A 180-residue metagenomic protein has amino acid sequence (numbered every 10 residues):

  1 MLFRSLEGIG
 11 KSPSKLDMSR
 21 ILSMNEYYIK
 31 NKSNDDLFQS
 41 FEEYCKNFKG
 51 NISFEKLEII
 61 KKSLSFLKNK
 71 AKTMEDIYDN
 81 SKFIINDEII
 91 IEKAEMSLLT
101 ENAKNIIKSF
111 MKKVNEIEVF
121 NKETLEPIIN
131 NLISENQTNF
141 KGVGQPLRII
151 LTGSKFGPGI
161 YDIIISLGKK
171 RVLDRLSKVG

Functional and structural regions predicted by a protein language model:
S5-N31, Y161-L167, V172-L173: Conserved phosphate-binding loops in nucleotide/dinucleotide-binding enzymes
K11-D17, F54-I60, S134-G142, K155: Structural motif
M18-L22, D35, K61, S65 (+4 more regions): Non-catalytic, well-ordered alpha-helical scaffold segments
S23-Y27, F66-K72, Q145-T152: Short, hydrophobic/amphipathic alpha-helical patches that form generic packing surfaces within helical domains
K30-N34, E75, G153-I160: Short helix-capping/linker segments at secondary-structure and domain boundaries
N34-N136: Small-residue-rich helix-loop
K122-G180: Charged substrate- and nucleic-acid-binding regions of tRNA-handling and nucleotidyl-transfer enzymes, centered on
